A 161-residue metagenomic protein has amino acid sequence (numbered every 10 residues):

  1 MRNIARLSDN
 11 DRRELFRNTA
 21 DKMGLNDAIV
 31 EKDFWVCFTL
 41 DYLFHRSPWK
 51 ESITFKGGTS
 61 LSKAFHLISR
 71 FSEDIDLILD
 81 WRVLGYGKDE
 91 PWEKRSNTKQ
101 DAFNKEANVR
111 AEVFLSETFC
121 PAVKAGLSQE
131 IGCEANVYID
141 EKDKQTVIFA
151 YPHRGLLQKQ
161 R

Functional and structural regions predicted by a protein language model:
M1-R161: Compositionally biased terminal segments of proteins
